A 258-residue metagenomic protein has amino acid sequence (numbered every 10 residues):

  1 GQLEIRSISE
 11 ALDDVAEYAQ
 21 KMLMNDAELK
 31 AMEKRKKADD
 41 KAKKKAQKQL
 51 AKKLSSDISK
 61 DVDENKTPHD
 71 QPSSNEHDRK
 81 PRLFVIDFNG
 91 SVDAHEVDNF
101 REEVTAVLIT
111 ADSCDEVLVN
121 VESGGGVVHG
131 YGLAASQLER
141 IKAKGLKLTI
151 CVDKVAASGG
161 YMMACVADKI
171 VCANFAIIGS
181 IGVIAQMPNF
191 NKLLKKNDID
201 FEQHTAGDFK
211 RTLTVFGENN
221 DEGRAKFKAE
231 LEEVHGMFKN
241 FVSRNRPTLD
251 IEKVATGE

Functional and structural regions predicted by a protein language model:
G1-L146, A167-N245: Small-residue-centered hinge/linker elements
S123-G130, T149-M162: Gly/Ser-rich catalytic serine loop of serine hydrolases
G159-G160, F190, E258: Short, glycine/polar-rich helix-capping loops at beta-to-alpha or helix-loop-helix junctions that flank or form
F238-E258: Secondary-structure end/capping motifs
